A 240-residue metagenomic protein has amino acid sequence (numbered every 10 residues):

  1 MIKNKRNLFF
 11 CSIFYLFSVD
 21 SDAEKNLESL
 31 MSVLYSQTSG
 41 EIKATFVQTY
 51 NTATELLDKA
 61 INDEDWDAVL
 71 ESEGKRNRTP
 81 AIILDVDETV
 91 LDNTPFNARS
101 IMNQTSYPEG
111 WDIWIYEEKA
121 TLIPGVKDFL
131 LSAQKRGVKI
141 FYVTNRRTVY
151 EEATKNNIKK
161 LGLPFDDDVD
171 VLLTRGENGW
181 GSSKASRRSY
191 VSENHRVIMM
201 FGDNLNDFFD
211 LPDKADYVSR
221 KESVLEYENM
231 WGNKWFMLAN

Functional and structural regions predicted by a protein language model:
N4-C11: Sec-dependent signal peptide recognition, specifically the positively charged N-region followed immediately by
S12-D20: Hydrophobic h-region of N-terminal signal peptides that target proteins for export in Gram-negative bacteria
V19-L84: Non-catalytic pre-domain segments flanking phosphatase-related domains
Y35-A44, D112-K119, F141-R147, G176-E177: Second-shell loop/turn segments in exported
N51, R147, E151-N240: C-terminal cap/substrate-recognition subdomain and adjoining C-terminal extension of metal-dependent phosphatase-like
I82-N93: Asp-based phosphoryl-transfer active-site loop
E88, V126-I158, D203-L205: Substrate-recognition element of Asp-dependent hydrolases with the DxDx(T/V) motif
L91, N97-L122: Metal-dependent phosphoesterase signature
